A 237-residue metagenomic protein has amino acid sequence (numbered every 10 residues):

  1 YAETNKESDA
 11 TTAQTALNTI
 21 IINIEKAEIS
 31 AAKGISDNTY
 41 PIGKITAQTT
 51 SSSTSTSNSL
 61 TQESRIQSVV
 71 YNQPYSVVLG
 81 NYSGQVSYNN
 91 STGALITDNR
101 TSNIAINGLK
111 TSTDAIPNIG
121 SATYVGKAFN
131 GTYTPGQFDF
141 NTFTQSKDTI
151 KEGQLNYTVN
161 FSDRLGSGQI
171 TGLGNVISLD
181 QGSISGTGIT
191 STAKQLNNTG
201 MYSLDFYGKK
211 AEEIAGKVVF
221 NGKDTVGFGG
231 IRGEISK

Functional and structural regions predicted by a protein language model:
Y1-K237: Mature soluble binding/inhibitory domains
